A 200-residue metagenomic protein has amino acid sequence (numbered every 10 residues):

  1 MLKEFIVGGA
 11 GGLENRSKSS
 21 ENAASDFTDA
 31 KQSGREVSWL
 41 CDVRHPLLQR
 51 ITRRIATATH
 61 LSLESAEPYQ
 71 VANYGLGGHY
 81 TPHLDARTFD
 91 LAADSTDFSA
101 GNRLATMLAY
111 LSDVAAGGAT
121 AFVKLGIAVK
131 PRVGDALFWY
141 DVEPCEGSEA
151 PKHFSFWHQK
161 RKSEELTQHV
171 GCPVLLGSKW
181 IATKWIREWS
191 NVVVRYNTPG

Functional and structural regions predicted by a protein language model:
M1-G200: Fe(II)/2-oxoglutarate oxygenase catalytic core
